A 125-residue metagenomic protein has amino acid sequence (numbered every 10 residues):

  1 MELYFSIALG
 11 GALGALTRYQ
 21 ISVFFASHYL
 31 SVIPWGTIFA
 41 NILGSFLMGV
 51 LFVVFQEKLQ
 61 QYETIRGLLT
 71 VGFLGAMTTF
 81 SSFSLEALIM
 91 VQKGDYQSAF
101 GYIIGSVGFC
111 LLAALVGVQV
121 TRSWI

Functional and structural regions predicted by a protein language model:
M1-I125: Membrane-interface helix-loop junctions in multi-pass transporters/channels
